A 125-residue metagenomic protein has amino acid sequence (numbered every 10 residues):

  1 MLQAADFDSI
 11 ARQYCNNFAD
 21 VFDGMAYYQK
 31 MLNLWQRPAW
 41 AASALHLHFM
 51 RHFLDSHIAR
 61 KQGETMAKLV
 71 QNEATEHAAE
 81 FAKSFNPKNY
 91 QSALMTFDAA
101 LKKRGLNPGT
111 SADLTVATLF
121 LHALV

Functional and structural regions predicted by a protein language model:
M1-L94, D98-A99: Phosphate-rich cofactor/ligand-interacting catalytic cores and adjacent structured alpha/beta frameworks
H48-R51, L119-V125: Short glycine/serine- and small hydrophobic-enriched flexible loop segments
A67-Q71, T115-T118, H122: Short, surface-exposed, charged/polar-biased interaction segments
D98-N107, H122: Extended, histidine- and acidic-residue-enriched regions that form the cofactor-binding/catalytic faces
G105-L119: Conserved phosphate/anionic-ligand binding catalytic regions in large, soluble enzymes, centered on
